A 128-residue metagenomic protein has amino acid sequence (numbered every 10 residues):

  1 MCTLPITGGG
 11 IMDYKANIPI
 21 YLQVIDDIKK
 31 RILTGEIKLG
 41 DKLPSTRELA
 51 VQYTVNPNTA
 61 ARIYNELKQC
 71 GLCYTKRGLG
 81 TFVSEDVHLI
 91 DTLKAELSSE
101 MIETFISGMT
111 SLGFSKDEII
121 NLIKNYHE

Functional and structural regions predicted by a protein language model:
M1-K42, E48, E96-E128: Extreme N-terminal segment that seeds HTH/winged-HTH DNA-binding domains in transcriptional regulators
N17-Q23, N56-N65, K76-T81: Short, mixed-charge, low-aromatic patches
Y21, S45, L79-E96: Short, cationic-aromatic polyanion-contact patches
L22-V24, V55, Q69-C70, V87: Helix-centric, low-specificity signal for extended rod-like, repetitive segments
E36-I37, D41, Q69-G78, F82-S84: Beta-hairpin "wing" of winged helix-turn-helix
K42-Y74: N-terminal helix-turn-helix
V51, D86, E128: Short Asp/Glu-rich motifs
